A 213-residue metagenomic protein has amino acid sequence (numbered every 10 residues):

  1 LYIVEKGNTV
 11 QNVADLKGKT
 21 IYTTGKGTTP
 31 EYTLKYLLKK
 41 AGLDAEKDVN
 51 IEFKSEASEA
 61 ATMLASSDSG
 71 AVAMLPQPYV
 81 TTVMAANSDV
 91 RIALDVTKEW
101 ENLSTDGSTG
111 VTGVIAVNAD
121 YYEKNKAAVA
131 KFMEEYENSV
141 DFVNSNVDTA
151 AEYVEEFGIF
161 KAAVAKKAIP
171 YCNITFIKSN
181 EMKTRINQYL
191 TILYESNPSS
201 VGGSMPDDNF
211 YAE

Functional and structural regions predicted by a protein language model:
L1-E46, Q77, R91-A93: Short, glycine-/small- and polar/acidic-enriched structural segments that line small-molecule recognition paths
K39-S55, E59-T62, S66-G70, S199-D207: A local structural motif
V49-E52, K167-I174, M205-E213: Short linear loop/turn motifs
E52, S58-Y153: Pocket-lining segment of extracytoplasmic ligand-binding domains
Y122-S196: Secondary-structure end/capping motifs
N187-E213: Conserved C-terminal helix/tail region of periplasmic/extracytoplasmic solute-binding proteins
